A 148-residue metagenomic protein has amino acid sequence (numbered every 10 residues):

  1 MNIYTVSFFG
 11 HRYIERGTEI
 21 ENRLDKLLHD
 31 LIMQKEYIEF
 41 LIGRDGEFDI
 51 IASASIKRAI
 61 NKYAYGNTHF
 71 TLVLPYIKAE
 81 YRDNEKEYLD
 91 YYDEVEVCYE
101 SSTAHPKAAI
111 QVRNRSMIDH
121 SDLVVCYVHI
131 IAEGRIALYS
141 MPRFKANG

Functional and structural regions predicted by a protein language model:
M1-G148: Acidic/glycine-enriched connector segments
